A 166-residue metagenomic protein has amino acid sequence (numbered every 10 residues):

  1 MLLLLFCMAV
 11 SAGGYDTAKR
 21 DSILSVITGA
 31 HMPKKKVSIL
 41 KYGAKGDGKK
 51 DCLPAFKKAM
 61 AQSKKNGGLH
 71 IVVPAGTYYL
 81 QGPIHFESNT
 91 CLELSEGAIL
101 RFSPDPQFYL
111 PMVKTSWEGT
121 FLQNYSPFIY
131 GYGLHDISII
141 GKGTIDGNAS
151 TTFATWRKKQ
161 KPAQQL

Functional and structural regions predicted by a protein language model:
L4-F6, S11-L166: Extracellular/periplasmic carbohydrate-active domains that bind, remodel, or depolymerize complex polysaccharides
